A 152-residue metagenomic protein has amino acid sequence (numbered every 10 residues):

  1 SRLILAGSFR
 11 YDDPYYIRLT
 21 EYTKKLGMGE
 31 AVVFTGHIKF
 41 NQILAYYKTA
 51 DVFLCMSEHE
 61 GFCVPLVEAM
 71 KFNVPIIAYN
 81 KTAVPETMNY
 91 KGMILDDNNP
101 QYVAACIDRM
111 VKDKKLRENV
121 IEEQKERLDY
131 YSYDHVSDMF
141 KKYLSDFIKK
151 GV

Functional and structural regions predicted by a protein language model:
S1-V33: A conserved nucleotide-sugar
A45-A50: Short alpha-helical donor nucleotide-sugar binding micro-motif in glycosyltransferases
E58: Aromatic "clamp/platform" in nucleotide-sugar-dependent glycosyltransferases that forms part of the donor/acceptor
L66, P75-A78: Short hydrophobic beta-strand element within catalytic cores of glycosyltransferases and related nucleotide-activated
K81-I94: Short acidic/histidine- and often glycine-rich active-site loop of Leloir-type glycosyltransferases that engages
M93-P100, R109-K114: Conserved acidic donor-binding segment of nucleotide-sugar-dependent glycosyltransferases
Y133-V152: C-terminal alpha-helical cap of glycosyltransferases
